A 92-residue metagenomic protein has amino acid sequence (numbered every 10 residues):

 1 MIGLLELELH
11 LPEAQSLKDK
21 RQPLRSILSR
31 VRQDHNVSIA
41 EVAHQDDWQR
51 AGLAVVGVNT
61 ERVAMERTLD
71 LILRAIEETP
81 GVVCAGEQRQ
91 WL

Functional and structural regions predicted by a protein language model:
M1-I2, L92: Absolute protein N-terminus
I2-E8, V55: Active-site-flanking beta-strand signature of metal-NTP-handling nucleotidyl enzymes and homologous cyclase-like
E8-H10, N36, V63, R74: A structural boundary/capping signal
K20: C-terminal binding/interaction regions
A40-E61, Q90-L92: Short, charge-patterned binding micro-sites
G57-L92: C-terminal structural segments of small proteins and small subunits
